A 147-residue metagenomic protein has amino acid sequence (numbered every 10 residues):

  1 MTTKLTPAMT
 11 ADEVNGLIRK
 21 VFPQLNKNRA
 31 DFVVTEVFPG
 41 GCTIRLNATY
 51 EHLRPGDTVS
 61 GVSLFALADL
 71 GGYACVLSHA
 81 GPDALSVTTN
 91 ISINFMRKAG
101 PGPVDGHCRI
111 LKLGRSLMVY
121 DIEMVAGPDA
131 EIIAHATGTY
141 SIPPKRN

Functional and structural regions predicted by a protein language model:
M1-N147: Terminal targeting signals and extreme-terminal segments of soluble enzymes
